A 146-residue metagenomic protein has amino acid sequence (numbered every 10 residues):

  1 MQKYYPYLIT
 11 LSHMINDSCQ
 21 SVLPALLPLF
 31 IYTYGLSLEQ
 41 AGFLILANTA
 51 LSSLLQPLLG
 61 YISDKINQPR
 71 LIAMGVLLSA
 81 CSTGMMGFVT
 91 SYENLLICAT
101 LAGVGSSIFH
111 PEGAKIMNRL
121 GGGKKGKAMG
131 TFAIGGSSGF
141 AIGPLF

Functional and structural regions predicted by a protein language model:
Y5-P28, Y32-L38, L59: Extracytoplasmic
D17, S21, G103-P111, A141: Small-residue-rich segments within alpha-helical transmembrane domains of MFS-like 12-TM solute carriers
S21, T49-P57, F140-A141: Residue-level signature of mid-helix packing/kink "hotspots" within the transmembrane helices of 12-pass Major
G35, N67, F88-E93, G122: Helix-breaking motifs and short loop linkers at transmembrane-helix boundaries and internal kinks in secondary membrane
L54-T90: Conserved MFS/SLC helix-loop-helix module at the cytosolic interface between two early adjacent transmembrane helices
S82, E93-L101: Paired small-residue
C98-G135: Cytoplasmic helix-loop-helix junction between adjacent transmembrane helices in 12-TM secondary transporters
F132-F146: A gly/Pro-rich, aromatic-decorated transmembrane alpha-helix motif that marks the paired, flexible gating helices
